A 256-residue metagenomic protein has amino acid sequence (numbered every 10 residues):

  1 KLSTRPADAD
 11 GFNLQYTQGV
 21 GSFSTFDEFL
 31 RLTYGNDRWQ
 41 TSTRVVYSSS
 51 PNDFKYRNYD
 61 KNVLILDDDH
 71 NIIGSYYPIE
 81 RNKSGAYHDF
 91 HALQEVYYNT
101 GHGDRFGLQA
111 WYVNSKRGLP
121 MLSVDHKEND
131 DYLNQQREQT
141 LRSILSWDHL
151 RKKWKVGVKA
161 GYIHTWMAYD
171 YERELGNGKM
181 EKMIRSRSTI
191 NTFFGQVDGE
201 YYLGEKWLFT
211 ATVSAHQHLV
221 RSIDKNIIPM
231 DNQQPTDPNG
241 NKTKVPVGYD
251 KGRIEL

Functional and structural regions predicted by a protein language model:
K1-G19, E28-L32: N-terminal periplasmic accessory domains that precede and gate Gram-negative outer-membrane beta-barrel machines
F12-L14, F26-L30, H88-Q94, Q139-L145 (+3 more regions): Hydrophobic, lipid-facing positions within transmembrane beta-strands of outer-membrane proteins
Y16-V20, T43-S49, L108-Y112, V158-H164 (+1 more regions): Transmembrane beta-barrel strands of outer-membrane/channel proteins
S24-S49, K61-K116, Q139-R151, G204: Transmembrane beta-barrel wall of Gram-negative outer-membrane proteins
T25-D27, T41, S50-Y56, S115-M121 (+6 more regions): Outer-membrane beta-barrel proteins
R57-I79, L122-N129, D170-M183, K225-V247: Solvent-exposed loop segments that connect transmembrane elements
K83-D89, G103-V156, Y162-N191: Flexible loop and strand-edge segments within Gram-negative outer membrane beta-barrel domains
Q136-E138, K182-L256: Outer-membrane beta-barrel transmembrane domain signature of Gram-negative proteins, especially the mid-to-C-terminal
